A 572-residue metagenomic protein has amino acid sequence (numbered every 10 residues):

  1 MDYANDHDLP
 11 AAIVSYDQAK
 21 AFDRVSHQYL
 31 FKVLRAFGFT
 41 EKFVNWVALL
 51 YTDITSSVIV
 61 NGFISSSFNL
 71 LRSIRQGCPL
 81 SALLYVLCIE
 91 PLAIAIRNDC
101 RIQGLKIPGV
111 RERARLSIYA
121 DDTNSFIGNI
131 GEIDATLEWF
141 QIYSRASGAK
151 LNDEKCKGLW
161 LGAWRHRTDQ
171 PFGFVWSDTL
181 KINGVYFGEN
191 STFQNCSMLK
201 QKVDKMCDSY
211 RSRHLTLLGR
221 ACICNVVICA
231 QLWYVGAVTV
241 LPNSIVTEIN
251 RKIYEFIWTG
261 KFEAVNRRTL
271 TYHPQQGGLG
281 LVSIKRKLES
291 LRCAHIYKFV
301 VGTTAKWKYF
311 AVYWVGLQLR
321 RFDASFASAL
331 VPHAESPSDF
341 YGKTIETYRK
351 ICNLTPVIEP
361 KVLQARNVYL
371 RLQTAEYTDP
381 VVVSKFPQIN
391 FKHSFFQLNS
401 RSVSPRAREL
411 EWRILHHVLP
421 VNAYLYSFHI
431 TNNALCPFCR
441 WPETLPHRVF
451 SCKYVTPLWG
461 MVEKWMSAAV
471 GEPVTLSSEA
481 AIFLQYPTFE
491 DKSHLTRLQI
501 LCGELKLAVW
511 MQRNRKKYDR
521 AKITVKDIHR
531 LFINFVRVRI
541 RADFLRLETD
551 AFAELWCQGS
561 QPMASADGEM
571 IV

Functional and structural regions predicted by a protein language model:
M1-G278, R286-L291, K298-W307, S402 (+2 more regions): Nucleotidyl polymerases of mobile genetic elements and RNA viruses
G38, I74, L87, I96 (+13 more regions): Generic low-complexity, intrinsically disordered sequence content enriched in small uncharged/hydrophobic residues
N129-I130, T192, T216, T347 (+3 more regions): Intrinsic-disorder/low-complexity, polar/charged segments
V175, E255, F262, N266 (+3 more regions): Family-specific functional microsites
V175-L180, M198, C222-C229, Y369-N390 (+2 more regions): Short, compositionally biased low-complexity segments
E189-Q194, L215-L217, Y377-V381, Q397 (+1 more regions): A ubiquitous short alpha-helical element
G236, I249, F262-L419, I540-V572: Extended C-terminal regions of large enzymes
